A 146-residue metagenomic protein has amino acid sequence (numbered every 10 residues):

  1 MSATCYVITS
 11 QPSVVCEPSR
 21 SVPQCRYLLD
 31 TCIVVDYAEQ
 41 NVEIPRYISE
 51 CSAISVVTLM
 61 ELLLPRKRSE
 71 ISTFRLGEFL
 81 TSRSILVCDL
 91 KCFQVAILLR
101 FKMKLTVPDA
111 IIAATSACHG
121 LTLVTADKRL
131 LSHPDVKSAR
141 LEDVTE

Functional and structural regions predicted by a protein language model:
M1-I54, L64-G77: Short, well-structured N-terminal submotif of metal-dependent ribonuclease cores
M1-V22, A113, A117-E146: Acidic, PIN/NYN-like endoribonuclease modules and their adjacent C-terminal/linker elements
T31, V56, L90, D109-A110: Conserved glycosyltransferase catalytic-site signature
V34, L59-L62, L130-L131: A generic structural signal for short hydrophobic patches within well-formed alpha-helices
E50-I54, I71, S82-S84, D135-V144: Active-site regions of enzymes building and remodeling cell-envelope glycoconjugates
F79-K102: Acidic catalytic patch
F101, L105, L121: Short glycine/serine/threonine/alanine-rich loop segments
